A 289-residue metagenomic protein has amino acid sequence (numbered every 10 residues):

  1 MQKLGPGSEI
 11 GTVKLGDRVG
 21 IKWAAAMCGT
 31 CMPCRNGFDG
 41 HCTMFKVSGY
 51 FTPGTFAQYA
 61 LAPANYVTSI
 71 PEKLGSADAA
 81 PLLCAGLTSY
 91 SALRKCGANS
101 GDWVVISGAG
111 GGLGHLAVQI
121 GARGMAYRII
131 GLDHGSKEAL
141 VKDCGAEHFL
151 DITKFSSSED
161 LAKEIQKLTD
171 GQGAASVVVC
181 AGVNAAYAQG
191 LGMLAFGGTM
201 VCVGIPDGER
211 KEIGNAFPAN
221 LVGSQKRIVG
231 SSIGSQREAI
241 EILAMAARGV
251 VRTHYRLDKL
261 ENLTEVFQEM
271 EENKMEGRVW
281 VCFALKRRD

Functional and structural regions predicted by a protein language model:
M1-M32, P71-K73: Glycine-rich beta-strand-centered segment in the early N-terminal region that forms part of a ligand/cofactor-binding
T12, A24-Y66: Cysteine-cluster motifs in flexible loop/terminal segments that predominantly coordinate metals
N65, E72-F155: Mid-domain Rossmann-like dinucleotide-binding core that forms the NAD(H)/NADP(H) cofactor-binding site
C96-S100, A122-D133, A139-R227, A284-D289: Glycine-rich cofactor phosphate-binding loops and adjacent beta1-alpha1 units of small-molecule cofactor enzyme domains
A188, Q236-D289: C-terminal hydrophobic helical "lid"/dimerization subdomain of Rossmann-like NAD(P)H-dependent oxidoreductases
G198-T199, G214-R256: Rossmann-fold dehydrogenase core element
